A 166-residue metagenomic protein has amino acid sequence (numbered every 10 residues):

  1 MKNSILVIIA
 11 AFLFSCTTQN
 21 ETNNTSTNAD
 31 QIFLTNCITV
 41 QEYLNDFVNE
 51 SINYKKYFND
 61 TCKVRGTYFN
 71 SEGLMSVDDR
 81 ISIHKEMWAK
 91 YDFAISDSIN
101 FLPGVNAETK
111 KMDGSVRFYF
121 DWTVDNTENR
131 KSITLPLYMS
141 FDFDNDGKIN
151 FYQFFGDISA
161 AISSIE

Functional and structural regions predicted by a protein language model:
S4-F14: Sec-dependent N-terminal signal peptides
C16-V48, I52: Short, low-complexity N-terminal intrinsically disordered segments enriched in polar/charged residues
I52-G114: A solvent-exposed, acidic/Ser-Thr-rich amphipathic alpha-helical stretch
K56-N59, F141-I149: Short, solvent-exposed coil/turn segments at beta-strand boundaries
F58, F120-V124, M139, G156: Short beta-strand segments enriched in hydrophobic/aromatic residues within well-folded beta-rich domains
M112-W122: A short hydrophobic beta-strand element
S132-Y138: Short, surface-exposed coil-to-beta transition loops
N150-E166: Low-complexity, intrinsically disordered terminal/linker segments enriched in charged and Gly/Pro repeats
